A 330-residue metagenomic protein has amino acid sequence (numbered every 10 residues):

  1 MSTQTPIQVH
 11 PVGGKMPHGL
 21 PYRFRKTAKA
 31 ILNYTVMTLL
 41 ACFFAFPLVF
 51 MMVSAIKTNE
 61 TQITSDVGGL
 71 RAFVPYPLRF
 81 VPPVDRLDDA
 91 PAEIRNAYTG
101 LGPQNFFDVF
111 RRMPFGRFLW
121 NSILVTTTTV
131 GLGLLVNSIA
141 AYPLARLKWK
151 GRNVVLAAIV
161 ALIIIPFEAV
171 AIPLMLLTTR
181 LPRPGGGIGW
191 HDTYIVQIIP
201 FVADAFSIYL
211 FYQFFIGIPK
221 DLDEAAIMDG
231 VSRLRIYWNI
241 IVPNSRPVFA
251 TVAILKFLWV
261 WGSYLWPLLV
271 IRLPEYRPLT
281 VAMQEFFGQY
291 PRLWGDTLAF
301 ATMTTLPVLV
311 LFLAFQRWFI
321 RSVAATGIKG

Functional and structural regions predicted by a protein language model:
M1-G19: ABC-family P-loop ATPase nucleotide-binding domain
Q4-H10, R25, K29-G330: A structural signal for multi-pass alpha-helical bundles of membrane permease subunits that mediate small-molecule
